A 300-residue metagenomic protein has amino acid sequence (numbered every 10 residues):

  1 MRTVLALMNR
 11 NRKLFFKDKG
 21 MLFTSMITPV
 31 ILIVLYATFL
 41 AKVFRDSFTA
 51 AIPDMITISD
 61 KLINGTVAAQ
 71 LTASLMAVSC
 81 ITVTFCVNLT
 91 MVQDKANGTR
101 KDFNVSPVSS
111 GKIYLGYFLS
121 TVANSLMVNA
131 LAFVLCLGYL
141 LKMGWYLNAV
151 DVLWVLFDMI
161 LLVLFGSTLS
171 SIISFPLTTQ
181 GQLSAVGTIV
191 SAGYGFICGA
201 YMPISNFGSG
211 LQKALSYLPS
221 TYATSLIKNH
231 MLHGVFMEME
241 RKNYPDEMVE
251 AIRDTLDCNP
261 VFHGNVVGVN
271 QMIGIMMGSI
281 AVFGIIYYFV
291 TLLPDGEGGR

Functional and structural regions predicted by a protein language model:
M1-L32, N97, K112, E297-G299: Aromatic- and glycine-rich beta-strand/loop motifs that create alpha-glucan
A6, R10-L14, N97, K101-V105 (+3 more regions): Short amphipathic alpha-helical coupling elements at transmembrane boundaries
L14-F48, V67-F85, L126-N129, G187-G195 (+1 more regions): Hydrophobic alpha-helical transmembrane segments of multi-pass membrane transport/permease proteins
I31, N64-K142: Hydrophobic alpha-helical transmembrane segments of multi-pass membrane transport proteins
V34-F44, S174-V235: Transmembrane helix segments
S47-I63: Perimembrane loop-to-helix junctions flanking transmembrane segments
S110, F118-C198: Alpha-helical transmembrane segments and their short interhelical loops
K242-R300: Junction motif at the cytosolic side of a transmembrane helix
